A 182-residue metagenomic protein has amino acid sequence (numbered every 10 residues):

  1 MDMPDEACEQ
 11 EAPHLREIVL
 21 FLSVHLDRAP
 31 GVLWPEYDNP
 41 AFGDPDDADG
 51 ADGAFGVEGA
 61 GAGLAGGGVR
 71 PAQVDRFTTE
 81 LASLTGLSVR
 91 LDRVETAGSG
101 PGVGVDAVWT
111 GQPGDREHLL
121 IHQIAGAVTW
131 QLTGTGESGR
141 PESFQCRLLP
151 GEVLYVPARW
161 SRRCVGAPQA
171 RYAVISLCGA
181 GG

Functional and structural regions predicted by a protein language model:
M1-R16, L20-V24, N39-A41, P45-E152 (+1 more regions): Active-site region of the double-stranded beta-helix
Y155: Conserved beta-strand-loop-short alpha-helix elements that form and flank the Mn2+/Mg2+-coordinating active site
